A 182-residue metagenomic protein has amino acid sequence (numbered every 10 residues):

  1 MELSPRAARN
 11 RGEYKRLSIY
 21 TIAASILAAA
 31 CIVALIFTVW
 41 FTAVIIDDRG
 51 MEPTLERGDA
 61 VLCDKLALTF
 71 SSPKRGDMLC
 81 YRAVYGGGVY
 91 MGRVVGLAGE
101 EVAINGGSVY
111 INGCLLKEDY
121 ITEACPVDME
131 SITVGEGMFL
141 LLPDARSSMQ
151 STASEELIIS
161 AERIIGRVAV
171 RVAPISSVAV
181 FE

Functional and structural regions predicted by a protein language model:
M1-E182: Extended hydrophobic leader/signal-anchor segments used for secretion and membrane insertion
